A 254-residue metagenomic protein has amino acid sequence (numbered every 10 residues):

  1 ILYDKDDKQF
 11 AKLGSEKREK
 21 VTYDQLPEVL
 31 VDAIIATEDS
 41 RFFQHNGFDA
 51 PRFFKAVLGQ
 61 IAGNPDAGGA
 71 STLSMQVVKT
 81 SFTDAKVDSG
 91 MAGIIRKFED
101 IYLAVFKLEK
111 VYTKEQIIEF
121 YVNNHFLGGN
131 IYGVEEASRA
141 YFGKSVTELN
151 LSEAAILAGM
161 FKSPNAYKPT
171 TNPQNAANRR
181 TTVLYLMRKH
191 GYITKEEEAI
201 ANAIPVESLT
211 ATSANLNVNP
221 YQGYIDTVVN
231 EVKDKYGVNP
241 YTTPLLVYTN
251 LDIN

Functional and structural regions predicted by a protein language model:
L2-Y3, Y248: Short, conserved beta-strand segments within well-ordered enzyme catalytic domains that often line or immediately flank
Y3-T194: Peptidoglycan glycan-strand catalytic modules in the bacterial/periplasmic cell-wall system
P27, K110, G159-F161, N165-N254: Extended, non-catalytic substrate-recognition/exosite surfaces adjacent to catalytic cores, especially in enzymes
